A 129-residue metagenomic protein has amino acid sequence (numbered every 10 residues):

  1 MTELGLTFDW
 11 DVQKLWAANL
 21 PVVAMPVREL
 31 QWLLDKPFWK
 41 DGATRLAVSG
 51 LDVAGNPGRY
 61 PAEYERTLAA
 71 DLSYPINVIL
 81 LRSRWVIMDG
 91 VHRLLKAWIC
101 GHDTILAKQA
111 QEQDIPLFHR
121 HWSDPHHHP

Functional and structural regions predicted by a protein language model:
M1-V22: N-terminal leader/capping segments at the start of a protein or of a new domain
P21-E29: N-terminal first-folded block
E29-V86: Short alpha-helix boundary/capping and kink motifs at helix termini
N56, Q113-P129: Amphipathic, charge-rich alpha-helical segments that serve as recognition/docking helices
A70, G101-H102: Short loop/turn hinge sites at secondary-structure boundaries
R82, Q111-D114: Short beta-alpha junction loops
R82-C100: A sequence-level detector for short glycine-anchored, His/Arg-bearing signature motifs that mark catalytic or binding
T104-A110: Short hydrophobic/aromatic-enriched beta-strand-loop microsegments
